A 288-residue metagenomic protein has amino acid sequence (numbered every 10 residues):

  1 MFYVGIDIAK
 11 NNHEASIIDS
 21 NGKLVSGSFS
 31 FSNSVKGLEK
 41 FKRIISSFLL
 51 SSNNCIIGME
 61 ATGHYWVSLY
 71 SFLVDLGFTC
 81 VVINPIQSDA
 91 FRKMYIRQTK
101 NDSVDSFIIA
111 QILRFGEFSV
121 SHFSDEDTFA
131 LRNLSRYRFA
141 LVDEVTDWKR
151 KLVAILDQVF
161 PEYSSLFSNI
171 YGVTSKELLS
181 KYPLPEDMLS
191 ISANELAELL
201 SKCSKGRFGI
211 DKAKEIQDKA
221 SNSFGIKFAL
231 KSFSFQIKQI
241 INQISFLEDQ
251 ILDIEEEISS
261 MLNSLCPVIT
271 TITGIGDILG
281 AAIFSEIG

Functional and structural regions predicted by a protein language model:
M1-G288: A detector of single, family-specific signature residues that are central to catalytic or substrate-handling motifs
